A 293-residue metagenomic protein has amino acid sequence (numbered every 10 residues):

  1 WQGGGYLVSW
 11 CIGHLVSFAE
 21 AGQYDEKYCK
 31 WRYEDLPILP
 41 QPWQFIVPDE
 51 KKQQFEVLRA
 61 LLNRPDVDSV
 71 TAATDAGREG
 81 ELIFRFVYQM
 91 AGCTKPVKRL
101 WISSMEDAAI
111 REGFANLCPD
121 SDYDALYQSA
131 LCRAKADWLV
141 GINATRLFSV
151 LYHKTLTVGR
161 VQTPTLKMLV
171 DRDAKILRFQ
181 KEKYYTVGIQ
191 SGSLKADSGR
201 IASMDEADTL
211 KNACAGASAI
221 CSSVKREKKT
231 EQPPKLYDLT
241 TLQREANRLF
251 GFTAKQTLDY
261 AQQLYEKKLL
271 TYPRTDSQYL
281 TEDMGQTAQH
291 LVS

Functional and structural regions predicted by a protein language model:
W1-A134: Intrinsically disordered, low-complexity regulatory segments
G3-S9, G13-D49, A60, H153-Q262 (+2 more regions): Long, highly charged, low-complexity internal segments
Q54-L58, L242, A288: Generic hydrophobic alpha-helical segments
T74, R244, R274: Short glycine-centered, acidic/aromatic-flanked micro-motifs in structured strand/loop junctions that mark active-site
M90-K95, C118, N143, L147 (+2 more regions): A generic secondary-structure signal for well-formed alpha-helical elements
K95-K98, D120-A125, R146-V150, A174-F179: Active-site phosphate-binding and catalytic loops of NTP-dependent enzymes
Y123-Q128, L139, Y260, K267-S293: Extended, highly charged linker/hinge segments and catalytic-adjacent loops that couple domains and form adaptable
S129-G159: Amphipathic alpha-helical segments of the small helical/lid subdomains adjacent to P-loop NTPase cores
